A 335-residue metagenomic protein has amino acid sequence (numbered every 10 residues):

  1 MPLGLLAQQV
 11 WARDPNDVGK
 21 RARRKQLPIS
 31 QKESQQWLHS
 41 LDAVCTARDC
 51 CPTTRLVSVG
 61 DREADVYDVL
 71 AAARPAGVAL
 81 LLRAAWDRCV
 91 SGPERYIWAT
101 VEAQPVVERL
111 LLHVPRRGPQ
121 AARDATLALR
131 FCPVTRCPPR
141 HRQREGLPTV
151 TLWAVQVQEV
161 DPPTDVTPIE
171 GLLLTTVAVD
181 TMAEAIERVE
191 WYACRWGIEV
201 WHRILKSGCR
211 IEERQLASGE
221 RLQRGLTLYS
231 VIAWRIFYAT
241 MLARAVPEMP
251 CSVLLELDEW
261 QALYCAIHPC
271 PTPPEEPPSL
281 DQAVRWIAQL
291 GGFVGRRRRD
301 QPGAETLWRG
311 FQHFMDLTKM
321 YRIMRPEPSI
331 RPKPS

Functional and structural regions predicted by a protein language model:
M1-S335: Single, function-defining residue in the core of a domain
